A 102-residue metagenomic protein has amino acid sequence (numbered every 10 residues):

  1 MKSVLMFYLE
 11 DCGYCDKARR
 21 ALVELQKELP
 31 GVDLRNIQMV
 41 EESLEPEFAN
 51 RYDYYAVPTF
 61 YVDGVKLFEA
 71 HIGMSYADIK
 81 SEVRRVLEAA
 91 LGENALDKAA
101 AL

Functional and structural regions predicted by a protein language model:
M1-G31: Local sequence-structure signature of Cys/Sec-based thiol-disulfide redox active-site neighborhoods
F7-Y8, P30-P46: Thiol-based oxidoreductase modules, predominantly thioredoxin-like and allied folds used for disulfide exchange
G13, L44, M74: Short alpha-helical
D16-R20, Y52, M74: Generic recognition of short, well-ordered alpha-helical segments
A49: A hydrophobic alpha-helix adjacent to the NAD(P)-binding/active-site core of NAD(P)-dependent oxidoreductases, strongly
Y52-V62: Structural micro-motif
V62-A99: Non-catalytic, surface beta->alpha helical segment in thiol-disulfide oxidoreductase systems
